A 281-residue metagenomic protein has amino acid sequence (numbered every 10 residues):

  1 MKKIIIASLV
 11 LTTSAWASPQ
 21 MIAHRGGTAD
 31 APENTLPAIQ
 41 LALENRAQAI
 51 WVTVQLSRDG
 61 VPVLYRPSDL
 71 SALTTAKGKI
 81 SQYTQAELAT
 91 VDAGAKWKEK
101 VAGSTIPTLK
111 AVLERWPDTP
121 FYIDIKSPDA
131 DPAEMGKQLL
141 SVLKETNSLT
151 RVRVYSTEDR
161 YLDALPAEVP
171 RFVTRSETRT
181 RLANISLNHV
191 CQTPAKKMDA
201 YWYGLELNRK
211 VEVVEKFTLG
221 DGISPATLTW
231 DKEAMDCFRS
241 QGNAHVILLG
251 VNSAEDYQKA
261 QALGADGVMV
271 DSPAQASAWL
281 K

Functional and structural regions predicted by a protein language model:
K2-K3, G136: Short amphipathic alpha-helical segments that mediate assembly, nucleic-acid/protein binding, or membrane association
K3-T13: Sec-dependent N-terminal signal peptides
W16-K281: Phosphate-group recognition and catalysis centered on beta-loop-alpha active-site segments
